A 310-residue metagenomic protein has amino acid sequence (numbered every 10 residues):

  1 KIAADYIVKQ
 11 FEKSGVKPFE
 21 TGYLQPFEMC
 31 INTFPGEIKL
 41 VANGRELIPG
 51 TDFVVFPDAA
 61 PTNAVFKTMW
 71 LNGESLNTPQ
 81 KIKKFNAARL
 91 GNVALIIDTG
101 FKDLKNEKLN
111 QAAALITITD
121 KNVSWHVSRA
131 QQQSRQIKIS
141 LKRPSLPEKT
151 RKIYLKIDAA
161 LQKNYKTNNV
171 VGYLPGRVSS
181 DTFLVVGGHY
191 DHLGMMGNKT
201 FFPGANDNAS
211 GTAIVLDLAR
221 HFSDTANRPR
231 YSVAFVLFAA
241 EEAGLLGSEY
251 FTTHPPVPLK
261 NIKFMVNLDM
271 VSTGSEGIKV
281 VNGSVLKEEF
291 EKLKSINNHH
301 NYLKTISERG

Functional and structural regions predicted by a protein language model:
K1, K13, Q25-E28, W70-G73 (+6 more regions): Second-shell loop/turn segments in exported
K1-I97: Noncatalytic luminal/extracellular "stalk/propeptide" segments of secretory-pathway proteins
K1-P18, N32, K39, E46 (+5 more regions): Catalytic-core environment of secreted peptidases
F11, K17-P18, G100-K102, K121-S124 (+5 more regions): Solvent-exposed loop/turn segments at secondary-structure junctions within structured extracellular/periplasmic domains
I48, F238-G310: Metal-dependent peptidase/peptidase-like ectodomains
A60-T68, G73-L76, T119-G204, R220 (+2 more regions): Soluble metallo-hydrolase cores and metallopeptidase-like ectodomains found primarily in the secretory/periplasmic
I82-R89, D103-A112, F251-V257, V281-K287: Mature extracellular/periplasmic domains of secretome proteins
L90-V93, Q111-A114, S180-L184, P229-V233 (+2 more regions): Loop/turn elements at helix/coil->beta-strand transitions in domains of secreted/extracellular proteins
